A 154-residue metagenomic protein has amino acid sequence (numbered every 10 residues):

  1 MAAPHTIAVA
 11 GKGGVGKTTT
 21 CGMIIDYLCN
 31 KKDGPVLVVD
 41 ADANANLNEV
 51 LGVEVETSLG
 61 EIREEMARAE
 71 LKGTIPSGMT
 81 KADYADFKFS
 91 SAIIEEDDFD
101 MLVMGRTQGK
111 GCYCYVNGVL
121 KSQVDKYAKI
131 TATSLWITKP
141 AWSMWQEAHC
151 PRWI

Functional and structural regions predicted by a protein language model:
M1-A10, I93, L102: The Walker A/P-loop phosphate-binding site
H5-A43: Walker A/P-loop phosphate-binding motif and the immediately C-terminal alpha-helix
K17, L47, T138, W142-W145: Short glycine/serine/threonine-rich phosphate/pyrophosphate-binding segments that cradle anionic phosphate groups
D26, D125, E147-A148: Alpha-helical segments flanking ligand/cofactor-binding loops in enzyme cores
Y27, I130, W153-I154: Short, surface-exposed connector motifs at secondary-structure boundaries
C29-D97: N-terminal phosphate/diphosphate-binding loop that engages ATP/GTP or pyrophosphate donors across diverse enzyme folds
S77-W142: Phosphate-binding/switch loop-helix module in NTP-utilizing enzymes
R106, H149-W153: Conserved P-loop NTPase nucleotide-binding/switch module
